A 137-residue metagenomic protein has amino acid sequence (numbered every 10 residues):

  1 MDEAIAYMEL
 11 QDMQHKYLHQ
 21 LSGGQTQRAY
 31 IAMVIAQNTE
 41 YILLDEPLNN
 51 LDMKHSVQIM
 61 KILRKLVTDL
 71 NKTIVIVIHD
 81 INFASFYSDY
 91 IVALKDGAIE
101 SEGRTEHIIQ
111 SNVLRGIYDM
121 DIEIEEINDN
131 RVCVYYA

Functional and structural regions predicted by a protein language model:
M1-M13: Conserved ABC ATPase "signature" region
Y17-L21, Q25: Conserved ABC ATPase signature
I42-E46: Catalytic Walker B motif of ABC-type/P-loop ATPase nucleotide-binding domains
V57-D69: Helical segment within the ABC ATPase nucleotide-binding domain
E102-G103: ABC ATPase "signature
R115-A137: ABC ATPase nucleotide-binding domains
